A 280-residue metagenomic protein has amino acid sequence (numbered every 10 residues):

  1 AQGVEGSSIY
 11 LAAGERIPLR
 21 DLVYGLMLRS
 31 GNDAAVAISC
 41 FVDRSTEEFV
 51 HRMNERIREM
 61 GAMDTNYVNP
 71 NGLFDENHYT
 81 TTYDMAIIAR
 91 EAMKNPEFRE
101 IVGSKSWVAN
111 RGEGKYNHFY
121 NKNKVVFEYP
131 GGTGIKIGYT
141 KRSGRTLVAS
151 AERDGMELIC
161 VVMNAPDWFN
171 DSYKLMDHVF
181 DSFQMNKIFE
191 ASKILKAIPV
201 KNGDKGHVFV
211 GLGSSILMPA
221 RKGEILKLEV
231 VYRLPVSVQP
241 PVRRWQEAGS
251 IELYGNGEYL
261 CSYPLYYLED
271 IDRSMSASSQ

Functional and structural regions predicted by a protein language model:
A1-Y83, I87-P96: Active-site-adjacent loops and short helices of periplasmic peptidoglycan-processing enzymes
A62-M63, N77-Y79, Y83-Q280: Domain-terminus/edge residues, biased toward the C-terminal soluble/receptor-binding domains of extracytoplasmic
